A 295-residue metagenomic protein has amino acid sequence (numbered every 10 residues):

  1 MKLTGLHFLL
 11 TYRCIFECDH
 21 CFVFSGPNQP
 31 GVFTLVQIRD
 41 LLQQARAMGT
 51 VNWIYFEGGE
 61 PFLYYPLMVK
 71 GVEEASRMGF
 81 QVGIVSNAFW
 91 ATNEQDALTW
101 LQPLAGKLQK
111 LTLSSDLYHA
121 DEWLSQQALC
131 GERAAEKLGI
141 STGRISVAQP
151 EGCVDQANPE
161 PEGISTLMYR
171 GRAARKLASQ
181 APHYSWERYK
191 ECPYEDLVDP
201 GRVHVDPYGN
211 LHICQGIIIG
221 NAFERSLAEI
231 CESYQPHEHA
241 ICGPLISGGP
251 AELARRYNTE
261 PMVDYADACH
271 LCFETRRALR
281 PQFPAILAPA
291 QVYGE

Functional and structural regions predicted by a protein language model:
M1-N87, A91-D96: Conserved alpha-helical substructure of the radical SAM core
L3-G5, V51, G79-Q81, G106-K110 (+3 more regions): A general structural motif
H7, T11-C14, P207, M262-Y265: Residue-level signal for mature regions of secreted extracellular proteins and peptides
C14, C18-C21, C214, C269-C272: Short cysteine clusters
H20, F24-P27, G220, T275-A278: Secreted/processed peptides and extracellular or luminal domains of membrane proteins
L42, W100-P103: Short amphipathic alpha-helices and their capping/turn segments at secondary-structure boundaries
Q102-Y234, R280-A285: Radical SAM enzyme [4Fe-4S]-AdoMet core and its adjacent flexible, acidic and glycine-rich loops/tails across
A222-E295: Flexible mid-to-C-terminal extensions adjoining Fe-S/redox cofactors in radical SAM and related proteins
